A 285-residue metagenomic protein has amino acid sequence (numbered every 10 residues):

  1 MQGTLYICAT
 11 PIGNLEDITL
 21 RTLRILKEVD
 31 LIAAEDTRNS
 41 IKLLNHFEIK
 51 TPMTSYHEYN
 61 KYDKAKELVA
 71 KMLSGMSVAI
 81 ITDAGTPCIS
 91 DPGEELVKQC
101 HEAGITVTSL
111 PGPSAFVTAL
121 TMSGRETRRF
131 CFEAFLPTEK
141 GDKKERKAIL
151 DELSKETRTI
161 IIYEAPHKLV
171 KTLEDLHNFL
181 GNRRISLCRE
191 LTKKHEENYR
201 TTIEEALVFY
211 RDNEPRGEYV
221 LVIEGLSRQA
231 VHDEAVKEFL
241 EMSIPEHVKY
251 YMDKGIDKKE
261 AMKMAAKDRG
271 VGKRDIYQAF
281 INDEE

Functional and structural regions predicted by a protein language model:
M1-Y59: Glycine-rich, flexible N-terminal cofactor/catalytic loop recognition
Q2, T159, P166-E285: A contiguous loop/helix-start segment that scaffolds small-molecule binding in enzyme catalytic cores
G3-L5, S74-A79, R158-T159: Loop/turn-to-beta-strand initiation segments
I12-G13, D83-P87, P166-K168, L226-R228: Short glycine-rich anion-binding loops that position phosphate/pyrophosphate groups of nucleotides and phosphorylated
L26-I32, G104-T108, T159-I160: Short active-site oxyanion
T54-Y62, L136-G141: Conserved helicase motor
P92-E94, K258: Glycine-centered tight-turn and secondary-structure capping sites
E95-E156: Class I SAM-dependent methyltransferase SAM-binding "motif I" and its flanking Rossmann-like core
